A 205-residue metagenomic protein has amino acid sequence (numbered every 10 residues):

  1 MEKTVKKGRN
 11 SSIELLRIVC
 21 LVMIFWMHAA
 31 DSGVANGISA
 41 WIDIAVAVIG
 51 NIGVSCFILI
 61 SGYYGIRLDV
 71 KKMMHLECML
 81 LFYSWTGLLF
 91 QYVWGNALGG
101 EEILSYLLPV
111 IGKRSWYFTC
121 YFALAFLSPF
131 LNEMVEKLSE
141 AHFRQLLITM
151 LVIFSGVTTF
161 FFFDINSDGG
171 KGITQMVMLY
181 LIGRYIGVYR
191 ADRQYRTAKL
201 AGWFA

Functional and structural regions predicted by a protein language model:
M1-F154, R196-L200: Membrane-cytosol interface segments of multi-pass membrane proteins, especially ER/Golgi lipid-handling enzymes
S11, D168, L181: Short Gly/charged-rich anion-binding patches and loops
L107-G112, T159-G170: Membrane-interface helix caps and helix-loop-helix hairpins in membrane proteins
G156-V157, F161-F162, I173-M176, A191-A205: Alpha-helical transmembrane segments and terminal signal-anchor/GPI-anchor hydrophobic tails, characterized by long
M176-Y185: Alpha-helical transmembrane segments and their membrane-interface exit regions
I186, R190: Membrane-interface transmembrane helices that cradle and orient dolichyl/undecaprenyl
